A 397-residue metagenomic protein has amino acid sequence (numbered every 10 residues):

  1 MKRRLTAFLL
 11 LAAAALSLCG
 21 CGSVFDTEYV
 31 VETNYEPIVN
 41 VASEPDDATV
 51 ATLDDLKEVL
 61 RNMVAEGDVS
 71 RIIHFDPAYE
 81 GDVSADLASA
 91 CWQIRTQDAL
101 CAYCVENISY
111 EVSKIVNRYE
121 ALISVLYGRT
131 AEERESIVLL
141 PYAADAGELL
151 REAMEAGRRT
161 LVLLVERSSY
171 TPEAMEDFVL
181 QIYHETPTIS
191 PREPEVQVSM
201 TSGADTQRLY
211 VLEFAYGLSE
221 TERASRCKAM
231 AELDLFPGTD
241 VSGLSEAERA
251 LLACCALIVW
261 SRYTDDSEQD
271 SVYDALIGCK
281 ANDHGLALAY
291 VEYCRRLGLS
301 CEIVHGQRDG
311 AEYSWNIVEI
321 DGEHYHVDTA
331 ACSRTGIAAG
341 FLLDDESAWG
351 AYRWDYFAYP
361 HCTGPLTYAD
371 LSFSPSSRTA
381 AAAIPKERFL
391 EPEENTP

Functional and structural regions predicted by a protein language model:
M1-F8: Bacterial N-terminal signal peptides that target proteins for export
S17-G20: C-terminal motif of bacterial Sec signal peptides marking the signal peptidase cleavage site
S23-L209: Intrinsically disordered, low-complexity N-terminal segments that are enriched in acidic
A131-V138, A144, A338-P397: Low-complexity, Gly/Ser/Thr/Pro-rich intrinsically disordered linker/tail segments
A174-D177, S245-L252, A256, G285 (+2 more regions): Extracytoplasmic/secreted proteins, especially bacterial periplasmic and envelope-associated proteins
Q207-L218: Extended, well-ordered protein cores
L218-A275, E394: Secondary-structure boundary elements
G285-D355: Hydrophobic/aromatic-rich core segments of domains that either
